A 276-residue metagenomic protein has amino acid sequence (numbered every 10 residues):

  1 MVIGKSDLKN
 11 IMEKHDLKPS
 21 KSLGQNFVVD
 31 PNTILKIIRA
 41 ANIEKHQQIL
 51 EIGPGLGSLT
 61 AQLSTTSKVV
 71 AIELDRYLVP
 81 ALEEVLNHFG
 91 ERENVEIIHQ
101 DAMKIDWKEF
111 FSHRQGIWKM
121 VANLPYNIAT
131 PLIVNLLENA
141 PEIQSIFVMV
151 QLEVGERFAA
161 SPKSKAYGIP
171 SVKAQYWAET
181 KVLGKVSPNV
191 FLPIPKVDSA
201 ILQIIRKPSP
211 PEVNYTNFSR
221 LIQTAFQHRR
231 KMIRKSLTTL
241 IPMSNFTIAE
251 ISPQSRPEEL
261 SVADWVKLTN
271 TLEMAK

Functional and structural regions predicted by a protein language model:
M1-T224, V266-L268: Catalytic cores of RNA-modifying enzymes
D7, K45-Q48, S58, I241-K276: Peripheral terminal appendages
A41, L63-S64, L237-T238, T247-I248: Alpha-helix C-terminal capping segments
L137, T238, E273: Short, locally clustered residues in the helix-turn-helix/winged-helix DNA-binding domain
A200, I204-R206, P210-M243, S252 (+1 more regions): An accessory alpha-helical subdomain
